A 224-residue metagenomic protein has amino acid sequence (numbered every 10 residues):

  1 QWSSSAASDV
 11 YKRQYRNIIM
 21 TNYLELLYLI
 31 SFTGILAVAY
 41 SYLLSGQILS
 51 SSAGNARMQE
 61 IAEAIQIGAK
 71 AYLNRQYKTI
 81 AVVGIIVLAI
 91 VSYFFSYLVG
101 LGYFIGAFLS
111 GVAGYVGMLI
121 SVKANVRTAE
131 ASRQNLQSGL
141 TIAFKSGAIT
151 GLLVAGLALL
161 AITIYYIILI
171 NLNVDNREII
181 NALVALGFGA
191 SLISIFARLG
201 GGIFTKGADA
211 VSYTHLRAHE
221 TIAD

Functional and structural regions predicted by a protein language model:
Q1-Q14, H215, I222-D224: Single conserved hydrophobic/aromatic residue that forms the stacking wall/gate of nucleotide- or nucleobase-binding
R13-Y23: Short, strongly hydrophobic alpha-helical membrane anchors
T21-R217: Hydrophobic, small-residue-rich transmembrane alpha-helices and their short perimembrane loops in multi-pass membrane
